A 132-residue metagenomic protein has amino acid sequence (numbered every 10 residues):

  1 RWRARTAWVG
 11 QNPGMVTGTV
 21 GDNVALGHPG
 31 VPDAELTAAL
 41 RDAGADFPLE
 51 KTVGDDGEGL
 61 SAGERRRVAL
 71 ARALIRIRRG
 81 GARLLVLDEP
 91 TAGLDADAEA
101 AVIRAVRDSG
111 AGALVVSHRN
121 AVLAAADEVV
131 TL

Functional and structural regions predicted by a protein language model:
R1-A38, A100-S109: Conserved post-Walker A segment of ABC ATPase nucleotide-binding domains
A25, D88, A92-D95, E99: ABC-family nucleotide-binding domains
A25, V115, T131-L132: A short hydrophobic beta-strand position within the conserved nucleotide-binding domain
A43-V68, R72-R83, L87-P90: ABC-fold ATPase nucleotide-binding domain signature/coupling loops
A98, R119-A125: Helical "lid/switch" subdomain of P-loop NTPase nucleotide-binding domains
A111-H118: Conserved H-loop
A124-L132: Conserved catalytic segment of ABC-fold P-loop ATPases
